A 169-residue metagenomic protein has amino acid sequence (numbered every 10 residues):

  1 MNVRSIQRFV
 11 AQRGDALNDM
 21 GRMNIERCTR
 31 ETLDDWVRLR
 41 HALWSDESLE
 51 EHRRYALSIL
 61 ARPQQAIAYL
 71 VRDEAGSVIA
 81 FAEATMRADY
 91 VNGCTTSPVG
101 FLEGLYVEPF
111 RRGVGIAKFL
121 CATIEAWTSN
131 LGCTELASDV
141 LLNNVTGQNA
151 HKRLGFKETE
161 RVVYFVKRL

Functional and structural regions predicted by a protein language model:
M23-W36: A short beta-loop-alpha structural element at the N-terminal edge of CoA-dependent acyl/N-acetyltransferase catalytic
V37-E51: Helix-loop element at the rim of GNAT/NAT acetyltransferase active sites that forms part of the acceptor-substrate
E47-D73, E83: Active-site rim helix/loop that mediates acceptor-substrate recognition in acyltransferases
L70, S77-M86, F101, Y106: Conserved beta-strand in the GNAT
T95-P109, V163: Conserved acetyl-CoA binding element of GNAT-fold acetyltransferases
V107, G113-A126, R153: Conserved acetyl-CoA-binding loop-helix of GNAT-fold acetyltransferases
T128-V140: Conserved GNAT acetyl-CoA-binding A-motif
A137-G147, V166: Conserved beta-strand-loop-alpha-helix junction that forms the acyl-donor binding cleft
